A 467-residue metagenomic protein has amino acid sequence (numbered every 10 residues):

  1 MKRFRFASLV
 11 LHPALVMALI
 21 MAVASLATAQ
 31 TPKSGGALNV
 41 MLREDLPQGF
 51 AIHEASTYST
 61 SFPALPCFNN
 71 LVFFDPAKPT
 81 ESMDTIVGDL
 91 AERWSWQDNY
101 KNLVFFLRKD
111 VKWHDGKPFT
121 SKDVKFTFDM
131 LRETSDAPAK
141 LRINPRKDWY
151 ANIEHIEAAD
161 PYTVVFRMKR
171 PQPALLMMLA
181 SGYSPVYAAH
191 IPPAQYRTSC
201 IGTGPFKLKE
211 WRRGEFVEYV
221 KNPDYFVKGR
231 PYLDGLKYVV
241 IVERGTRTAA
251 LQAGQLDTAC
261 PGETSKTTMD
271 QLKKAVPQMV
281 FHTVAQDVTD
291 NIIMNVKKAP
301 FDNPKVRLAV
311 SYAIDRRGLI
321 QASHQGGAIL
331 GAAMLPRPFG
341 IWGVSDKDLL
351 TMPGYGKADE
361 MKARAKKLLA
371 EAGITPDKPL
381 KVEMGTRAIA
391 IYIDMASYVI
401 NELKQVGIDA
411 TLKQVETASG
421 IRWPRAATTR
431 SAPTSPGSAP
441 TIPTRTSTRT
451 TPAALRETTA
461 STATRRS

Functional and structural regions predicted by a protein language model:
T31, K101, K305, I320 (+3 more regions): Extracytoplasmic/peripheral linker and loop segments enriched in polar/acidic and small residues with frequent Thr/Pro
M41-D98, S199-I201: N-terminal lobe/hinge region of extracytoplasmic solute-binding protein
F50, K297, F301-W342, D394-M395: Periplasmic-binding protein-like
I52-A55, A333-R337, I341, A418-S467: Acidic-aromatic pocket-rim loops
V72-E81, Q172-G235, E243-G245, A363 (+1 more regions): Gly/Pro-rich hinge or "lid" segments in bacterial periplasmic/extracellular proteins
F106, K125, L141-A189: Surface-exposed binding/hinge segments that line and control ligand-binding clefts or catalytic entry sites
L131, P138, H155-I156, K209-V220 (+4 more regions): Extracellular/periplasmic solute-recognition and catalytic clefts
F206, L330-E371, I389-D394: Structural transition elements
